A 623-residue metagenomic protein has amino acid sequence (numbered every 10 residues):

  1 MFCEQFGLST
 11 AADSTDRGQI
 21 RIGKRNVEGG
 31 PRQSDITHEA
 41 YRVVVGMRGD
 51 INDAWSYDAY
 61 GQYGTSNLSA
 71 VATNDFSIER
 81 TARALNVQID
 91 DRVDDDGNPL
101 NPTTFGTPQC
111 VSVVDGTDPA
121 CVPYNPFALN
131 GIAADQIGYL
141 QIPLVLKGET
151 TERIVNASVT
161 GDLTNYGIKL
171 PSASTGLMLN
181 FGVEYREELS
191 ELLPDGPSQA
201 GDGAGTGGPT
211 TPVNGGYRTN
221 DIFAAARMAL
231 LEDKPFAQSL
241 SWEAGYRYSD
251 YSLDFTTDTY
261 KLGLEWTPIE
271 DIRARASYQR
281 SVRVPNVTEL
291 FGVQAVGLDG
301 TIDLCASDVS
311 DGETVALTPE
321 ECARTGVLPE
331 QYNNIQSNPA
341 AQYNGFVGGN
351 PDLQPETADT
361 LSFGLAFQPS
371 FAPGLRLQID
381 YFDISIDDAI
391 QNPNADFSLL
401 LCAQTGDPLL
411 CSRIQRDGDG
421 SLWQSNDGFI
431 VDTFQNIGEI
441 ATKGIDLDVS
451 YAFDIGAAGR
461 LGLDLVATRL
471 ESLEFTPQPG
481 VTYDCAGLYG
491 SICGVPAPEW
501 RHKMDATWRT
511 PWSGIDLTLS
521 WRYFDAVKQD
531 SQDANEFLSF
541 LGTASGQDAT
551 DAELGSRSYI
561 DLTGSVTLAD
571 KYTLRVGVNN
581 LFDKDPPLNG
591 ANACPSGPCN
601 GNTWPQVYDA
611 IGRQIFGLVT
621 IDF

Functional and structural regions predicted by a protein language model:
M1-N220, Q279-P355, D380-D446, P479-G494 (+1 more regions): Surface-exposed, low-complexity loop segments enriched in small/polar and acidic residues
Y41-V45, Y63, R153-V159, N220-M228 (+8 more regions): Hydrophobic, lipid-facing positions within transmembrane beta-strands of outer-membrane proteins
D50-Y57, T164-L177, L231-L240, D271 (+7 more regions): Short loop/turn motifs that connect adjacent beta-strands in outer-membrane beta-barrel proteins
Y57-A59, L177-V183, Q238-A244, Y260 (+11 more regions): Transmembrane beta-strands of outer-membrane beta-barrel proteins
G61-N67, L163, V183-E191, L230 (+12 more regions): Transmembrane beta-strands of outer-membrane beta-barrel pores
G216, S249-D258, V449: Solvent-exposed loop/turn segments connecting transmembrane beta-strands in outer-membrane beta-barrel proteins
G297, G459-T567, F582: C-terminal beta-barrel architecture of Gram-negative outer-membrane proteins
D387, E471-S472, R522-L538, S565-F623: C-terminal beta-signal and adjacent terminal beta-strands/loops of Gram-negative outer-membrane beta-barrel proteins
